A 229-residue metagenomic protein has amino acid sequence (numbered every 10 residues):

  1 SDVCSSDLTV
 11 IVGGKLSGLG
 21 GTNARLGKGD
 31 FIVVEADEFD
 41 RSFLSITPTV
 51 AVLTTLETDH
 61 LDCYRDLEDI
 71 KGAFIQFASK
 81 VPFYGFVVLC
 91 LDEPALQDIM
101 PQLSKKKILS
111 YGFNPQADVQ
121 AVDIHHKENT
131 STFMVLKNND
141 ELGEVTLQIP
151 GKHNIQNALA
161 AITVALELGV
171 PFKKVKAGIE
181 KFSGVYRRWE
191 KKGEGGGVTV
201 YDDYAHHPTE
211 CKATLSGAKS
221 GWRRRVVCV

Functional and structural regions predicted by a protein language model:
D2-S5: Short, small-residue-biased leader/transition segments that mark boundaries at the very start of proteins
G13-L19, I32-D37, E68-G72, S183-V185: Short gly/ser/thr-rich secondary-structure transition/capping motifs
G20-L26, E190-K192: Active-site-proximal loop->helix
A24-G27, F43-S45, S79-F83: Conserved catalytic network of the ASCE P-loop NTPase/AAA+ motor domain
D30-F39, V200-H206: Switch II (G3) loop of P-loop NTPases
E38-D40, E57-T58, E93, A205-H207: Short, glycine/acidic-enriched loop or turn micro-motifs at the edges of active sites
P48-V200, R223-R225: Acidic, Mg2+-coordinating active-site environments of NTP-dependent enzymes
V185, Y204, P208-V229: Active-site beta-alpha connecting loops in nucleotide-dependent enzymes
